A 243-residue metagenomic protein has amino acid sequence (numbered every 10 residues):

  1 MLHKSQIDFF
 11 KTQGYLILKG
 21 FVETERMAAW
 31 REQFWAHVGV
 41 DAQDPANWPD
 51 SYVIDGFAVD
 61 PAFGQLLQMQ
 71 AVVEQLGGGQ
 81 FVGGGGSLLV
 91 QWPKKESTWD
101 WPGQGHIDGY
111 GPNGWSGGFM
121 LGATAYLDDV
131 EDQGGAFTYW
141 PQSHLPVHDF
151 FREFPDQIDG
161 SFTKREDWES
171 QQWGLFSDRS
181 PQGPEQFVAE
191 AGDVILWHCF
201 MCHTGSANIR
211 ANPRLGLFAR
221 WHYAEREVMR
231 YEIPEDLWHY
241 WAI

Functional and structural regions predicted by a protein language model:
M1-Q13, L18-G114, Y240-A242: Non-heme Fe(II)-dependent double-stranded beta-helix
V40-Q43, D149-P155, A191-L196, F200-I243: Non-heme Fe(II)/2-oxoglutarate
Q91-P93, W140-H148, R220-R226: Short edge-strand/loop segments of extracellular domains
W101-D108, E166, S170-P181, E232-D236: Short, surface-exposed loop/helix-turn segments at secondary-structure junctions that function as lids/hinges flanking
H106-M120, Q182-G183, A189, N212-P213: A short beta-loop-beta micro-motif enriched in histidine and acidic residues
I107-G109, A125-D129, P141: Short, structured patches in soluble enzyme cores that scaffold and shape functional sites
N113-D132, V188-A189, R220-Y223: Short, conserved beta-strand element in jelly-roll/cupin
Q133-C202: Double-stranded beta-helix
